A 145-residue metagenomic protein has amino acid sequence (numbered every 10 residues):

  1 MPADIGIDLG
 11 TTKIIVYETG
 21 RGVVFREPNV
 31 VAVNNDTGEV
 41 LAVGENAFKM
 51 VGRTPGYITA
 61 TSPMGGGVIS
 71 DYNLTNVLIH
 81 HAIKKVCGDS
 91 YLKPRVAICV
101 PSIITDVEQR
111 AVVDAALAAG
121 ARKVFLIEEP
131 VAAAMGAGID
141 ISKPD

Functional and structural regions predicted by a protein language model:
M1-D145: Nucleotide/phosphate-binding catalytic cleft detector across ATP-hydrolyzing and phosphate-transferring enzymes
